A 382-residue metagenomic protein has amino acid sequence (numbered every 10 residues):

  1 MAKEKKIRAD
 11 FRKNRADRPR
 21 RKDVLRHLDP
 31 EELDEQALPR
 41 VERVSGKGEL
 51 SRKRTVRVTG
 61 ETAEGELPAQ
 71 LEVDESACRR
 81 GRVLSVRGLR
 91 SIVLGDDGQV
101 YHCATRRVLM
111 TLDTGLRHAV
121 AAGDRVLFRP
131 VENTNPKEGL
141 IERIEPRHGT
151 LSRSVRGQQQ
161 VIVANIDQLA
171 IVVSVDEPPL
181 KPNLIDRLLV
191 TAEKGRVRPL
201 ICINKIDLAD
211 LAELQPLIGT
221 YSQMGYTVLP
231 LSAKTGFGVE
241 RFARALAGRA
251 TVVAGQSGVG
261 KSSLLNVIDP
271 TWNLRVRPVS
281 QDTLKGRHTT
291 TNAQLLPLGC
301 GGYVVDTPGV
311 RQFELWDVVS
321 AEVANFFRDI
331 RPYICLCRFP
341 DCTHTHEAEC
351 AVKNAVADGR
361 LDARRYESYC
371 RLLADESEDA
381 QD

Functional and structural regions predicted by a protein language model:
M1-E193: C-terminal effector/interaction modules appended to NTPase cores
M1-R52, D74-A77, G115-R125, P130 (+4 more regions): Helix-rich effector regions associated with P-loop NTPase G domains
G88-L89, G98, P136, G248 (+3 more regions): A generic structural motif
I166-V173, G195-N204, G225-P230: Conserved beta-strand/loop subsegment of P-loop NTPase cores
A192, L246, L264: Conserved hydrophobic/aromatic pocket- or pore-lining residues that grip, position, or stack substrates in active sites
R198, D207-V259: Canonical P-loop GTPase G-domain recognition
K261-R277: A conserved segment at the C-terminal end of the G1
